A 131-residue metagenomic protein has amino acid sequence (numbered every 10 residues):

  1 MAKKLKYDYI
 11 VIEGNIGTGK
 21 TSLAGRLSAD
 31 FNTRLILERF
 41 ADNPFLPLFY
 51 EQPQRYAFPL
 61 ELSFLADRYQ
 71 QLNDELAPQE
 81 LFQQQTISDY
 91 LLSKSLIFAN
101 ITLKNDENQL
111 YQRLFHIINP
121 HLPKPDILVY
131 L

Functional and structural regions predicted by a protein language model:
M1-D8: Extreme N-terminal, non-catalytic leader segments that precede Walker-type/kinase nucleotide-binding cores
I12: Hydrophobic anchor at the beta1->P-loop junction of P-loop NTPases
N15: P-loop (Walker A) phosphate-binding loop of NTP-binding proteins
K20: Conserved lysine of the Walker
L23-A24, S28: Post-Walker A alpha-helix
A29-D67: Conserved substrate/cofactor phosphate-moiety recognition/catalytic segment in nucleotide-dependent phosphotransferases
R68-L72: A short, well-structured juxtamembrane/interface segment
D74-E80, Q85-L131: ATP-dependent NMP and nucleoside kinases share a basic, alpha-helical "lid"
